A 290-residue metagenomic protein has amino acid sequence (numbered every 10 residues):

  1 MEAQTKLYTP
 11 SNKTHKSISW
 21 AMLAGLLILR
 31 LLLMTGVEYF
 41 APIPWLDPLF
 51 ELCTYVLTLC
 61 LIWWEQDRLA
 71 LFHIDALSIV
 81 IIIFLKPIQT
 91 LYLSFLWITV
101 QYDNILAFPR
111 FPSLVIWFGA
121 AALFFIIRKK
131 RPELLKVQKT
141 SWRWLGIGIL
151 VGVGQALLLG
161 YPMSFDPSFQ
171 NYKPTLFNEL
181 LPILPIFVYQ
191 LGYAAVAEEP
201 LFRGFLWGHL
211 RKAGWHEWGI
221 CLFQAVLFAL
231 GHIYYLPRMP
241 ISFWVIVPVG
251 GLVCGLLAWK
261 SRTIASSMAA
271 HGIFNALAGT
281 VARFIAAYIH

Functional and structural regions predicted by a protein language model:
M1-L61: Non-cleavable N-terminal signal-anchor transmembrane helices
A3-Y8, L26-E38, P48, V151-H290: Transmembrane helix-loop-helix hairpins at the membrane interface of multi-pass integral membrane proteins
Y8-K13, W63-L77, R131-S141, W207-W215: Membrane-interface helix-boundary motifs at transmembrane edges
T14-L33, T54, L77-I88, I147-Q155 (+1 more regions): Alpha-helical transmembrane segments
M34-I127: Alpha-helical transmembrane segments in multi-pass membrane proteins
T58-E65, A120-E133, A194-G208, G255: Alpha-helical transmembrane segments in multipass membrane proteins, preferentially the mid-helix core
R68-L69, L96-D103, R131-E133, Y234-P237 (+2 more regions): Membrane-helix boundary connector in multi-pass membrane proteins
S94-V115, A121-A194, Y288-H290: Juxtamembrane helix-loop-helix connectors linking adjacent transmembrane helices in multi-pass membrane enzymes
